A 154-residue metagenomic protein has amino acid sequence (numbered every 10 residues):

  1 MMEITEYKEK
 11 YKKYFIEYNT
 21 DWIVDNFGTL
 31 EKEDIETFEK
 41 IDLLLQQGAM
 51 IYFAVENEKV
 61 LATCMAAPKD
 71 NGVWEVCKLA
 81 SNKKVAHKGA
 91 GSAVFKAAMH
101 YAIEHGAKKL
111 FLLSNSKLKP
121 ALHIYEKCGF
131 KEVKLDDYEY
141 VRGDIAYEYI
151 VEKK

Functional and structural regions predicted by a protein language model:
M2-E3: Extreme N-terminal starter segment of soluble prokaryotic enzymes
E6-K84, F95-A97, Y101, K134-E139 (+1 more regions): Acetyl-CoA-dependent GNAT
Y7, K108-L122, E126-C128, V133-K154: C-terminal "cap" of GNAT-fold acetyltransferases
K59, N82-K96, H105, L110 (+2 more regions): Conserved glycine-rich acetyl-CoA-binding loop
